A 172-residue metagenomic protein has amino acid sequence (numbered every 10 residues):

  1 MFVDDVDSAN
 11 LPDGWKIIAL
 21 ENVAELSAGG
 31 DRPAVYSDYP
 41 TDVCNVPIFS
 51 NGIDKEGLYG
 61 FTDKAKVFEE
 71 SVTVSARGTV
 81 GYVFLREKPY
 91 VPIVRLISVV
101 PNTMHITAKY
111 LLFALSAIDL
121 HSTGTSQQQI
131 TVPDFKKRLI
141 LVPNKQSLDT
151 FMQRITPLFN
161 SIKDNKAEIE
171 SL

Functional and structural regions predicted by a protein language model:
M1-P33, Y39-I53, L141-S171: Non-catalytic DNA-recognition/assembly elements of restriction-modification systems
P33-Y36, Y59-F61: Short secondary-structure capping/turn segments at boundaries of alpha-helices and beta-strands
D38-T41, D63-A65: Short, conserved, surface-exposed binding loops centered on an aromatic residue
N51-K137: A short beta-sheet element
